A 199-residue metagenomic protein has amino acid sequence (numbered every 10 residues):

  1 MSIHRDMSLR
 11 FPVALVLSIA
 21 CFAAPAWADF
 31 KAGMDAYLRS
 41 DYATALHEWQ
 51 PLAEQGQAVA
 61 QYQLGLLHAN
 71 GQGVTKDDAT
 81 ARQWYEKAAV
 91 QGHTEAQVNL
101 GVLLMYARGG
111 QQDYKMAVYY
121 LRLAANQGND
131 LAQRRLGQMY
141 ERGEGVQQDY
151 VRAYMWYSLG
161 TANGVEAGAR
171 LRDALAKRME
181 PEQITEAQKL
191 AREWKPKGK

Functional and structural regions predicted by a protein language model:
P12-A23: Bacterial N-terminal signal peptides
A24-A28: Sec/Tat signal peptide C-region and signal peptidase I cleavage site
D29-A36, E48-L52, Q63-N70, N99-Y106 (+3 more regions): Hydrophobic face of amphipathic alpha-helices that form TPR/SEL1-like repeat modules and related alpha-solenoid
F30, Y62, Q83, V98 (+5 more regions): TPR/TPR-like alpha-solenoid signature
A32, A162-K199: Terminal, low-structured helical/coil segments at or just beyond the last alpha-helical repeat
Y37, E54-Q57, N70-Q72, D77 (+8 more regions): Short helix-capping/linker turns of helical repeat alpha-solenoids
